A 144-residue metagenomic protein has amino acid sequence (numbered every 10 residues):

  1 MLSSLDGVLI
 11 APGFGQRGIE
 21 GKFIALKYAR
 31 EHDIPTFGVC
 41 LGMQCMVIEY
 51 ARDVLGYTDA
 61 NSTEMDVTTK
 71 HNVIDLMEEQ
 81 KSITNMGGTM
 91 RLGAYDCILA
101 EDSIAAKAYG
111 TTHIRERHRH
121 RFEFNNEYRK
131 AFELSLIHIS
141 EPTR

Functional and structural regions predicted by a protein language model:
L2-S4: A short, aliphatic-rich alpha-helical micro-motif
G7-D96, D102-I104: Cysteine-nucleophile active-site neighborhood
V39, R119, R144: Single, functionally critical "micro-switch" positions that shape active/binding sites and transmembrane helices
T84-N85, Y128-R129, S140: Generic recognition of flexible, low-complexity loop/linker segments
C97-A100, R117, S140: Residues in well-ordered beta-strands of folded domains
K107-H118: Acyltransferase
R117-S135: A glycine-rich beta-turn/hairpin centered on an aromatic-Pro dipeptide
S135-T143: Residue-level detector of conserved catalytic or cofactor/ligand-binding positions in enzyme active sites
